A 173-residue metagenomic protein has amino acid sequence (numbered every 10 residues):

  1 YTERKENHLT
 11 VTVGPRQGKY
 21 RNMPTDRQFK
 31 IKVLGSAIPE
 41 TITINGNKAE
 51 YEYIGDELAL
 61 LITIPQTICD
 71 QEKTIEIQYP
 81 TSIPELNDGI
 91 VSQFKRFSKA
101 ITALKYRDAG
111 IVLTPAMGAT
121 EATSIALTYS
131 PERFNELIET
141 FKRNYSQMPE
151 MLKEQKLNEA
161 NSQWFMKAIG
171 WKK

Functional and structural regions predicted by a protein language model:
Y1-M23: Edge strands and adjacent loops of beta-rich recognition modules
Y1-R4, N47-G55: Short, exposed beta-strand/loop patches in secreted or surface proteins that constitute
V13-Q17, V33-G35, G46, Y79: Active-site proximal loops enriched in glycine and acidic residues that flank catalytic Cys/His/Asp and coordinate
G18-I38: Surface-exposed beta-strand/loop patches in extracellular or lumenal glycoproteins
E40-N45: Change to "...patches in solvent-exposed regions of secreted, membrane-anchored, or virion-exposed structural
I54-R96: C-terminal beta-strand-rich structural cap/linker in extracellular carbohydrate-active enzymes
T81-N135, E139: Glycine/proline-rich low-complexity spacer/linker segments in large multi-domain proteins
A122, A126-K173: A eukaryote-biased signal for long
